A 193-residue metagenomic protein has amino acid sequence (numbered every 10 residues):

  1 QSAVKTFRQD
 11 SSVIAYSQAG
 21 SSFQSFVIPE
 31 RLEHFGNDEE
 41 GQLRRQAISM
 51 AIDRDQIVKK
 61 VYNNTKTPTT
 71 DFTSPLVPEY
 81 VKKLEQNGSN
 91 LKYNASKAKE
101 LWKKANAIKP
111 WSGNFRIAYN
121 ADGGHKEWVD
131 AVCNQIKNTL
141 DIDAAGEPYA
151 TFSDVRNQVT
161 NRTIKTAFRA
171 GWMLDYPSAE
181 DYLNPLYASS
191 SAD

Functional and structural regions predicted by a protein language model:
Q1, K103-L174: Ligand/substrate-recognition segments at binding pockets and active sites
A3, E40-R44, D53-I57, T69 (+5 more regions): Stable alpha-helical elements in mature extracytoplasmic
A3-S17, I164, S178-D193: Ligand-binding "clamshell"
V4-R8, F26-V27, F35-N37, G124-W128 (+2 more regions): Extracytoplasmic/secreted cell-surface and envelope-processing proteins
R8-S12, E33, S49-K66, P78 (+5 more regions): Sec-exported extracytoplasmic/periplasmic mature domains
D10, S21-T70, G113-G123: Alpha-helical secondary-structure segments
F35, T67-A105, D122-E127: Structural transition elements
L43-Q46, V58-V61, L91, D143-V155 (+2 more regions): Extracytoplasmic/peripheral linker and loop segments enriched in polar/acidic and small residues with frequent Thr/Pro
